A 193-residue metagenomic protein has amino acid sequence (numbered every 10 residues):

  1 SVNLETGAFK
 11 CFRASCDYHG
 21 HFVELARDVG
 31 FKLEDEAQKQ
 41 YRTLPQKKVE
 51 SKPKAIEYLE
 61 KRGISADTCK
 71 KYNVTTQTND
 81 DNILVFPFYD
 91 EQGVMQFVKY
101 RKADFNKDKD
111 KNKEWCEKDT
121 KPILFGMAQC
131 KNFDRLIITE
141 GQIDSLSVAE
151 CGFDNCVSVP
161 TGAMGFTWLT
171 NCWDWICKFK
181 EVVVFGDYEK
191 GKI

Functional and structural regions predicted by a protein language model:
S1-E5: Short, intrinsically disordered, charge-biased short linear motifs at domain edges
T6, V23-Q96, C116-I123, M127-D134: TOPRIM metal-binding catalytic domain and adjacent DNA-binding surface shared by DnaG-type primases
T6-C16: Cysteine-rich micro-motifs
C11, L59, V184: A residue-level signal for conserved active-site and pocket-lining positions in enzyme catalytic cores
R13, R27, E150: Phosphate-coordinating loops and pocket residues in cytosolic domains that bind phosphorylated ligands
N79-K180: Phosphate-handling DNA/RNA-contact segment within nucleic-acid enzymes
A163-F166, G186-I193: Acidic, metal-coordinating catalytic cores used for nucleic-acid/nucleotide bond scission and strand-transfer chemistry
